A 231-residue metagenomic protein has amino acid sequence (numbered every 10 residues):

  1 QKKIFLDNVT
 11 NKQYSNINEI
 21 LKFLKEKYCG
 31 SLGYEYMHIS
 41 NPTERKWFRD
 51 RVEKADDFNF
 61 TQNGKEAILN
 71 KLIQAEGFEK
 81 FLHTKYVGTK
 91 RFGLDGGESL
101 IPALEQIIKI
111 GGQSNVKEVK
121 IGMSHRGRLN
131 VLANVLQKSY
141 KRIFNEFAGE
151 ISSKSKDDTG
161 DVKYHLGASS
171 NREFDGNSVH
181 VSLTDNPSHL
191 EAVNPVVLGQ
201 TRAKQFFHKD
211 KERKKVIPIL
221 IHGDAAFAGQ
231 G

Functional and structural regions predicted by a protein language model:
Q1-L100, V116: Extended, charge-enriched "interface" segments that sit outside catalytic cores
L21, L100-I108, V193, V197: Short, hydrophobic/amphipathic alpha-helical packing segments that form internal helix faces or helix-helix interfaces
L24-L32, V52-D56, I73-E76, I108-N115 (+3 more regions): Structural signal for hydrophobic packing residues in well-ordered secondary-structure cores of soluble enzyme domains
G33-Y36, S114, K163, S170: Polar low-complexity intrinsically disordered regions enriched in Ser/Thr and small residues
F58, A67, F78, K109 (+3 more regions): Residue-level detector of functional hotspots within protein domains
G77, F81-K141, A226: Active-site pocket-lining segments that scaffold enzyme catalytic pockets across diverse folds
K120-G231: Cofactor-binding active-site loop characterized by glycine-rich and histidine/acidic residues
